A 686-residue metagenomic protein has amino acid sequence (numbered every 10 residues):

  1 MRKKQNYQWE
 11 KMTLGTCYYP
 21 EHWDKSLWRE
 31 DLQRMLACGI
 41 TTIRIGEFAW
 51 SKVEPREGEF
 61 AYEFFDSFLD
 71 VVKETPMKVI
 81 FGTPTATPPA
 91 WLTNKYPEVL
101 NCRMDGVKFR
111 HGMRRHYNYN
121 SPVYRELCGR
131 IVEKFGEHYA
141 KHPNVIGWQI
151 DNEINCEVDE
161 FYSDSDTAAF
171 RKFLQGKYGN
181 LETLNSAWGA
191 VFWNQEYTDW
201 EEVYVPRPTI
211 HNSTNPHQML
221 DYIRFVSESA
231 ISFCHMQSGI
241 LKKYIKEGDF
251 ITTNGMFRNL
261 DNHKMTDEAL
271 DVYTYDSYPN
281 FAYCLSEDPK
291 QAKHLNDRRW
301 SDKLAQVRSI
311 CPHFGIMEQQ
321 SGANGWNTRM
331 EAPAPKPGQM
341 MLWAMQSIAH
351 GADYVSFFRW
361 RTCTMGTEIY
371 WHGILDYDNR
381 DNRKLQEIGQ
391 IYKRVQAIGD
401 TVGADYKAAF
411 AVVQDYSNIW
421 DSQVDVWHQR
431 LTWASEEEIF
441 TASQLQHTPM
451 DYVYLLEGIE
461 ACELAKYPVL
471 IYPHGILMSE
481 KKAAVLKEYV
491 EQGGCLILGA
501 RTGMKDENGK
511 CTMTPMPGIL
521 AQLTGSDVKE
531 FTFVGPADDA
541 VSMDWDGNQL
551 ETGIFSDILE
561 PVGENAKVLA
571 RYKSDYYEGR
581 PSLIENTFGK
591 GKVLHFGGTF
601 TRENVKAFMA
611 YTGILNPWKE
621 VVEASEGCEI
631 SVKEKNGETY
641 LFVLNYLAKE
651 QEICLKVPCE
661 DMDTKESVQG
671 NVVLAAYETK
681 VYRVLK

Functional and structural regions predicted by a protein language model:
M1-T42, P55, D70-E74, K78 (+1 more regions): N-terminal carbohydrate-binding accessory modules
E10-M12, G39-T41, K73-V79, K141-I146 (+6 more regions): Short, well-ordered coil/turn segments that N-cap beta-strands
L14-W23, F48-E63, R110-G129, I154-V158 (+6 more regions): The substrate-binding groove and active-site-proximal loops of carbohydrate-active enzymes, especially glycoside
T16, M35, I43, V72 (+7 more regions): Conserved, mostly hydrophobic/aromatic
W23-A37, K134, M256-K264, K336-A344 (+1 more regions): Short, acidic/polar
E30-L36, R44-K108, Q237-I245: Aromatic-lined substrate-binding rim segments of carbohydrate-active enzymes
G106-D302: Polysaccharide-binding and catalytic clefts of secreted carbohydrate-active enzymes
W200-Y204, E247, Y278-F281, E287-K686: Carbohydrate-binding surfaces of carbohydrate-active enzymes
